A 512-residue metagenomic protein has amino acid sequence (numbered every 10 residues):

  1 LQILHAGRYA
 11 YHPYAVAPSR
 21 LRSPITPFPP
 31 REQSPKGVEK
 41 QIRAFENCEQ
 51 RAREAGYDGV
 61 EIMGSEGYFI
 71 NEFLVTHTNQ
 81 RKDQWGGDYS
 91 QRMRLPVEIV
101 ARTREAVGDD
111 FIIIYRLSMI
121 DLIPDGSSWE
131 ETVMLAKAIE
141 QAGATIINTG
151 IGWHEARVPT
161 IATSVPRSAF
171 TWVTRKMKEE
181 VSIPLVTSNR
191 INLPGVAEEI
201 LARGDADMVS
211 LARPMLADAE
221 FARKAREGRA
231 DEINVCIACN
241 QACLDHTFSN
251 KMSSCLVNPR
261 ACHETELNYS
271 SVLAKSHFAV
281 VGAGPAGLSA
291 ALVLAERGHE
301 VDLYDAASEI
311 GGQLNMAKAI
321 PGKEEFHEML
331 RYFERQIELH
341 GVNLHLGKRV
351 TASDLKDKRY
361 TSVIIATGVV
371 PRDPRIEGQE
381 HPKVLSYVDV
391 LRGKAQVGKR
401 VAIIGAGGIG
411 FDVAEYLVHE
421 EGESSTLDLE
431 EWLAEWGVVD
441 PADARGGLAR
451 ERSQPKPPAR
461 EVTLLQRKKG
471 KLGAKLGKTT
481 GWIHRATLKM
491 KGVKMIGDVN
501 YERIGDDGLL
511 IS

Functional and structural regions predicted by a protein language model:
Q2-V281, P285, A290-E296, V301 (+1 more regions): Flavin-dependent oxidoreductase catalytic cores
Y115, G150-E155, D305-I320, E328-R335 (+2 more regions): Short connector loops at secondary-structure junctions
W153, A242, S249, R260-H263 (+4 more regions): Active-site/binding-pocket entry motifs
T160-P166, N268-S270, K275-S276, M316-E328 (+3 more regions): Short, contiguous acidic/charged loop-to-helix segments that flank catalytic cores in large enzymes
V196, T351-D354, G505: Short acidic active-site motifs
S276-A306, I310, H345-R359, T367-E380 (+2 more regions): Rossmann-like dinucleotide/flavin-binding elements
G312-Y360, G473-V499: N-terminal Rossmann-like dinucleotide/flavin-binding domain of flavoprotein oxidoreductases that bind FAD/FMN
